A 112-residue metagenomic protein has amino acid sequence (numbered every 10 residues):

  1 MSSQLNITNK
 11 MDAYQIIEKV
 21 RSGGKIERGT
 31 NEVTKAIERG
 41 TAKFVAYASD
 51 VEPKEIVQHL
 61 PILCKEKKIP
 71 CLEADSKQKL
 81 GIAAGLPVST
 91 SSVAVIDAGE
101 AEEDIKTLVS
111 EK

Functional and structural regions predicted by a protein language model:
M1-T41, Q78, G99-K112: Polybasic, low-complexity intrinsically disordered tails and interdomain linkers
G23, Y47-D50, V95: Short gly/ser-rich anion-binding loops that grip negatively charged ligand groups
R28, T41-I56, P61, I69-C71: Extracellular/luminal Protease-associated
V57, I62-K112: Short basic, glycine-rich beta-strand/loop surfaces that mediate nucleic-acid
